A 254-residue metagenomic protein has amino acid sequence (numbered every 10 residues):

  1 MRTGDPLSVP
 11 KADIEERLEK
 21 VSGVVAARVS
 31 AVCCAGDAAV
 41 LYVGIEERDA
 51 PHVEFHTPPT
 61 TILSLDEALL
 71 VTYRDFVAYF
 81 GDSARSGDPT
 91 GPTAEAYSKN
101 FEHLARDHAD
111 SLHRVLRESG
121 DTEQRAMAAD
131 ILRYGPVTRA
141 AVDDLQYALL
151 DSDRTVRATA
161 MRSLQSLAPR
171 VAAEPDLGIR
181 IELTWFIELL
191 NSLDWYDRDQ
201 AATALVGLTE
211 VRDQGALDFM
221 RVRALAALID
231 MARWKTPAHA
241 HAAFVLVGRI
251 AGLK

Functional and structural regions predicted by a protein language model:
M1-H56: Periplasmic polypeptide-binding modules associated with outer-membrane biogenesis and secretion
G44-R139, Y147-L150, R154-D199, T209 (+2 more regions): Extended repeat-based scaffolds of very large eukaryotic assembly and lipid-transport proteins
